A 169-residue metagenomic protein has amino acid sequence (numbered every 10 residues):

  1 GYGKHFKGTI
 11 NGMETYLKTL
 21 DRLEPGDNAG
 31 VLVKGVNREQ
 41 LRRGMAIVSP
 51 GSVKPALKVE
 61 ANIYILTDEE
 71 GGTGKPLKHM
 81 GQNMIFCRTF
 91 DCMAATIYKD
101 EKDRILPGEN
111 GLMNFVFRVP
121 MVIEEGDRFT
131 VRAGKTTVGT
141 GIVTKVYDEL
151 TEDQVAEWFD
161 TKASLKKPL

Functional and structural regions predicted by a protein language model:
G1-L169: C-terminal effector/interaction modules appended to NTPase cores
